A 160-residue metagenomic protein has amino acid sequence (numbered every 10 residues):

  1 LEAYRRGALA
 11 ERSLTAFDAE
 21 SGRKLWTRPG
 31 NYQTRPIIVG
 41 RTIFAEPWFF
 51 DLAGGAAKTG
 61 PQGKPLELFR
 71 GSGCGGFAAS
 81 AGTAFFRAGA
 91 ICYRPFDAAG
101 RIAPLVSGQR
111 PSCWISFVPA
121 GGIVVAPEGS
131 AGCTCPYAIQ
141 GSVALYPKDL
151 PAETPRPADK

Functional and structural regions predicted by a protein language model:
L1-T15, T27-F49, F69-I91, R110 (+1 more regions): Repeat-blade elements of multi-bladed beta-propeller folds
S13-Y32, G54-G75, D97-Q109, C113 (+1 more regions): Aromatic (tryptophan-biased) beta-strands that constitute blades/sheets of beta-rich domains
R94: Catalytic-site beta-strand/loop segments enriched in glycine and acidic/polar residues
